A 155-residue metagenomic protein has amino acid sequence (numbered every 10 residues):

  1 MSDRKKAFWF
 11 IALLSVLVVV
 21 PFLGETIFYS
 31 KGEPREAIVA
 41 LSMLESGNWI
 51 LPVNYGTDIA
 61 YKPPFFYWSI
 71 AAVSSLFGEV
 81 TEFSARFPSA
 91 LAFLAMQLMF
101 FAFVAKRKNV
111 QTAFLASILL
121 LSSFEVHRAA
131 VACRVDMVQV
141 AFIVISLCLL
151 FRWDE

Functional and structural regions predicted by a protein language model:
M1-E155: Membrane-integral, polyisoprenol-dependent glycosyltransferases of the GT-C/oligosaccharyltransferase superfamily
